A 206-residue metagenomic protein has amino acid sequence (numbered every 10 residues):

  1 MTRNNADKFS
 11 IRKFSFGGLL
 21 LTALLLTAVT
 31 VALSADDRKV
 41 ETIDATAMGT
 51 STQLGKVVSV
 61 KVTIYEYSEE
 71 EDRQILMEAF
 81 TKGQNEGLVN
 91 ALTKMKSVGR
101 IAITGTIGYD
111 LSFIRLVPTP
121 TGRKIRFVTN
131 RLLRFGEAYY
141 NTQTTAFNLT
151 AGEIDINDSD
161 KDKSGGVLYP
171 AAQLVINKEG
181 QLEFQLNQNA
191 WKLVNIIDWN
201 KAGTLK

Functional and structural regions predicted by a protein language model:
M1-F14: N-terminal secretory signal peptides that target proteins for export/translocation
I11, L21-T22, I156: Intrinsically disordered, low-complexity, compositionally biased regions/tails
G17-V29: Bacterial N-terminal signal peptides
T30-A35: Sec/Tat signal peptide C-region and signal peptidase I cleavage site
D36-K206: Long, low-hydrophobicity ectodomains and other hydrophilic envelope-associated domains
